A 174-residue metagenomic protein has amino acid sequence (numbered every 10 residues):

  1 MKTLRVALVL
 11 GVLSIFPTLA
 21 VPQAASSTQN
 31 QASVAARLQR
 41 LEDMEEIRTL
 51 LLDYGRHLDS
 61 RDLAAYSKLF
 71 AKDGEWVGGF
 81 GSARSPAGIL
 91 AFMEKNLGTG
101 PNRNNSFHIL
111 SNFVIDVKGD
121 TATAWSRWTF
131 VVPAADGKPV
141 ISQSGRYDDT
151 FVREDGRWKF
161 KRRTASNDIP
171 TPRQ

Functional and structural regions predicted by a protein language model:
M1-R5: Positively charged n-region of N-terminal signal peptides that target proteins for export
A7-T18: Bacterial N-terminal signal peptides
Q23, T123-W125, S144-Q174: Short beta-strand edge/turn micro-motifs at domain boundaries
Q23-R56, S60, K68: Short, low-complexity N-terminal intrinsically disordered segments enriched in polar/charged residues
E45, R103-S106, V140-S142: Transmembrane beta-barrel outer-membrane domains
L63-T129: A solvent-exposed, acidic/Ser-Thr-rich amphipathic alpha-helical stretch
H108-L110, S142-Y147: Short, surface-exposed coil-to-beta transition loops
W128-A134, R153: Beta-strand elements of well-folded, non-transmembrane domains
